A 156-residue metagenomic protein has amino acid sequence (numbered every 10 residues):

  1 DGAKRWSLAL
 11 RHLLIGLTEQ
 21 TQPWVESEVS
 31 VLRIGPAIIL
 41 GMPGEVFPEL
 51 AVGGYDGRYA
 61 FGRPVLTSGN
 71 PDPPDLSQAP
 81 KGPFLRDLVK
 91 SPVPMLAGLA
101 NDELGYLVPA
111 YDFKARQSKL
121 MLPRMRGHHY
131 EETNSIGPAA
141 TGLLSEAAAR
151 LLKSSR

Functional and structural regions predicted by a protein language model:
D1-R156: Non-catalytic substrate/cofactor recognition surfaces at enzyme active-site rims
